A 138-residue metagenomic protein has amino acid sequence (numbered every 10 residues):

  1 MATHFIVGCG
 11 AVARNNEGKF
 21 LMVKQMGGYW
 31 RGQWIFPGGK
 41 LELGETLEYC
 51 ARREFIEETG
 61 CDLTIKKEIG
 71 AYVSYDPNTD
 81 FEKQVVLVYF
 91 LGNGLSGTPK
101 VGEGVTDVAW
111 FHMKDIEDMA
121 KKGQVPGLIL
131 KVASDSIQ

Functional and structural regions predicted by a protein language model:
M1-F20: Conserved N-terminal beta-strand and adjoining loop/helix that marks the start of the Nudix/MutT-like hydrolase domain
T3-F5, Q33, D80-V86, V105: A generic structural micro-feature
C9-A11, E68, F90: A structural signal for short, well-ordered beta-strand segments
A13-R14, M22, G92-G94, W110: Conserved hydrophobic "DFG−1" position in protein kinase catalytic cores
N15, V73-T98: Active-site-adjacent beta-strand/loop module that shapes the phosphate/pyrophosphate-binding cleft
K19-E57, C61: Conserved Nudix-box catalytic region and its N-terminal flanking loop in Nudix hydrolases and closely related
Y29, Q33, E103-Q138: Nudix hydrolase/Nudix homology domain
D62-G70: A short coil-to-beta-strand element that immediately follows conserved catalytic motifs
